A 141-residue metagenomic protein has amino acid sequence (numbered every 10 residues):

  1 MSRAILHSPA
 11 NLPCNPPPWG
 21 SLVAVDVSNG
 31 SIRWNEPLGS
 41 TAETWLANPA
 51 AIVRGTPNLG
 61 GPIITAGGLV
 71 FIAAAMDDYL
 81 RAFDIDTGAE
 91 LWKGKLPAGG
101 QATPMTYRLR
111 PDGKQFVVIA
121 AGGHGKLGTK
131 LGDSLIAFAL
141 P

Functional and structural regions predicted by a protein language model:
M1-P141: A fold-level detector for beta-propeller and closely related beta-sheet-rich head/sensor domains
